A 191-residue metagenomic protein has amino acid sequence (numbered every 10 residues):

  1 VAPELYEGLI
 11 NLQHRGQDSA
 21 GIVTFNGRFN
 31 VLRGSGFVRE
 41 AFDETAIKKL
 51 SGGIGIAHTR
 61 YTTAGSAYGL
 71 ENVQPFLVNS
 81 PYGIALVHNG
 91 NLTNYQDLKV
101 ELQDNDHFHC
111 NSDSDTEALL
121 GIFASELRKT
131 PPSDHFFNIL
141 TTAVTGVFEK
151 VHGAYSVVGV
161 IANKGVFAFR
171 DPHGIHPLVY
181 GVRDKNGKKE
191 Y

Functional and structural regions predicted by a protein language model:
V1-Y191: Conserved short alpha-helical segments that host acidic/polar catalytic motifs at enzyme active sites
